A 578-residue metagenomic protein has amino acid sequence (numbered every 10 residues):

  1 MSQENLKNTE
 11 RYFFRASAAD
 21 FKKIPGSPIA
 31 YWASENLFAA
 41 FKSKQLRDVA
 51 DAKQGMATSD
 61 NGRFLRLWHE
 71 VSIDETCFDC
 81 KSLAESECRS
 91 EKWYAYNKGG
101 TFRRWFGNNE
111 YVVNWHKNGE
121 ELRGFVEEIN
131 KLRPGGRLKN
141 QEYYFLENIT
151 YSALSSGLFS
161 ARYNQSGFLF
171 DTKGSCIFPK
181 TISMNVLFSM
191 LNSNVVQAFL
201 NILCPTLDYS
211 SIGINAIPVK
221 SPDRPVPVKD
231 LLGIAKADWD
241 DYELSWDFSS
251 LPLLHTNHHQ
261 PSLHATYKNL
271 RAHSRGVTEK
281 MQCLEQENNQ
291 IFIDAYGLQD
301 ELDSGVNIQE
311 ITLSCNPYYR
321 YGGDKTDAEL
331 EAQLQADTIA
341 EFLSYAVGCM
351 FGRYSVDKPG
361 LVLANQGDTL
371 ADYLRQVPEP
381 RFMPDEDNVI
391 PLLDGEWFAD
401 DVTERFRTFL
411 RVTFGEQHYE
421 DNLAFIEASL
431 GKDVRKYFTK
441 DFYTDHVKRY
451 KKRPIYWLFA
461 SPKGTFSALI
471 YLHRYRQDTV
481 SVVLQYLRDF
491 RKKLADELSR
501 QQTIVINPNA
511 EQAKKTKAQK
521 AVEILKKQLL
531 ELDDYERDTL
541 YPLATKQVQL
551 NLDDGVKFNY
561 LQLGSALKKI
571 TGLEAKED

Functional and structural regions predicted by a protein language model:
M1-N148, P225-G352, V356-D387: Polynucleotide-recognition surfaces of large bacterial nucleic-acid defense/processing enzymes
S17, S34, G55, S193 (+6 more regions): Helix N-terminus capping/helix-initiation residues
E142, S152-A216, D223-I234: Basic, amphipathic alpha-helical recognition segments used for DNA target recognition
V195, P218-S221, A235, Y354 (+2 more regions): Structural motif corresponding to the C-terminal cap of alpha-helices
A216-V219, N507: General structural signal for alpha-helix termini and helix-helix connectors
P252, E279-C283, Q290-I293, G297 (+1 more regions): Terminal accessory regions of large proteins
